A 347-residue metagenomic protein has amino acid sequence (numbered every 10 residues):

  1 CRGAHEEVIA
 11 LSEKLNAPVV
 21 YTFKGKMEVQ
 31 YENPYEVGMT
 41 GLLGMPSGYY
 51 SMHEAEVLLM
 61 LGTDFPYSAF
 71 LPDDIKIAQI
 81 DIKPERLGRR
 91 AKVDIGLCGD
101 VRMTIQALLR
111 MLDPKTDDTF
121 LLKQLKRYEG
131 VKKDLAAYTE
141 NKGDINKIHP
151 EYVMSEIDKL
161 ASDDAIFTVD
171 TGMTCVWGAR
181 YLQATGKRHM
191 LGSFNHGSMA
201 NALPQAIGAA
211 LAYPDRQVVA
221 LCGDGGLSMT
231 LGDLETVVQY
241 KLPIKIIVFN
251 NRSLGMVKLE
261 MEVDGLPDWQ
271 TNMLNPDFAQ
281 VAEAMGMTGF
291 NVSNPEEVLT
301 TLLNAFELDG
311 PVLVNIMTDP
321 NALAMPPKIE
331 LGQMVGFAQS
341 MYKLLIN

Functional and structural regions predicted by a protein language model:
C1-A4, N146-P150, G226-M229: Active-site glycine- and acidic-residue-rich loops that bind and position anionic ligands or nucleotide-like cofactors
G3-K24, A165: Redox- and metal-dependent alpha/beta enzyme cores, enriched for Fe-S-associated oxidoreductases and cofactor-handling
A4-L11, Y67, D73, E156 (+2 more regions): A short acidic, amphipathic alpha-helical/loop segment
H5, L42, Y49, G88-C98 (+3 more regions): Thiamine diphosphate
V8-S12, E129-P204, A209: Active-site diphosphate/adenylate-binding microenvironment
A10-N16, S68-R86, K187, P326-M341: A short, gly/pro- and small-residue-rich
A17-F23, A78-D81, I246-F249: Short internal beta-strands
G25-K126: Glycine-rich, acidic loop regions that bind phosphate or pyrophosphate groups
